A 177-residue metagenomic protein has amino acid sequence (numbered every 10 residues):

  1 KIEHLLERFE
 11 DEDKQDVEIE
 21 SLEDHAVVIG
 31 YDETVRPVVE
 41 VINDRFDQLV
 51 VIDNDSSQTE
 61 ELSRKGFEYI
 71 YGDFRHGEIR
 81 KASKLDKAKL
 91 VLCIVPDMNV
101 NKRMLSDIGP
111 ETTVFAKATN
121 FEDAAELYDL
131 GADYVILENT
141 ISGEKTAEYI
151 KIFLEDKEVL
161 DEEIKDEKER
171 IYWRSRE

Functional and structural regions predicted by a protein language model:
K1-E177: Cytosolic regulatory regions of ion transport systems
